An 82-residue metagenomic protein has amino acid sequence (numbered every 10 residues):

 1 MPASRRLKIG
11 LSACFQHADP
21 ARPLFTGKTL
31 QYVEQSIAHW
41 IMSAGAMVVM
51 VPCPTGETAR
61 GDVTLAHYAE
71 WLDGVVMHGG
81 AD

Functional and structural regions predicted by a protein language model:
M1-D82: N-terminal beta1-alpha1 cap of cysteine-dependent amidohydrolase-like domains
